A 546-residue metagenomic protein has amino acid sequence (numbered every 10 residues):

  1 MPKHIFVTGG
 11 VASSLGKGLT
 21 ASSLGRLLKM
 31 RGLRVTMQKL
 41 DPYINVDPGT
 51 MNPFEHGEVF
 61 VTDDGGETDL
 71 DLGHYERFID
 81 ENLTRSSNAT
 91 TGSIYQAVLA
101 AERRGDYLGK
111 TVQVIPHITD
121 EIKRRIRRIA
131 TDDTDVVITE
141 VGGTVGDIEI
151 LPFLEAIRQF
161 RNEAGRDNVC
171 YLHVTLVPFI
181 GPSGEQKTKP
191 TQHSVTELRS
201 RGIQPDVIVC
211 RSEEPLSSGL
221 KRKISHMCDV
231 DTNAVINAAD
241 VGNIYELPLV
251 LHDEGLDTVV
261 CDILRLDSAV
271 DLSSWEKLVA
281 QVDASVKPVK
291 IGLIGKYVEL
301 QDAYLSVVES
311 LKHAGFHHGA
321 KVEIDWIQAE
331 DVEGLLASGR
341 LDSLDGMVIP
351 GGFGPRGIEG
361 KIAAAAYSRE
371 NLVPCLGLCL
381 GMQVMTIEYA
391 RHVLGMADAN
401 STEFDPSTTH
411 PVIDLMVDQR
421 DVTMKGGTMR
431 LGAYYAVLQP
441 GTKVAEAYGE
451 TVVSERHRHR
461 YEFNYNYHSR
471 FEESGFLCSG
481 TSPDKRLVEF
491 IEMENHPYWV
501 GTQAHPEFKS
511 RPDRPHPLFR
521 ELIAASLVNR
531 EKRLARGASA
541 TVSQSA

Functional and structural regions predicted by a protein language model:
M1-E323, A329-G346, F353-G354, K361-Y367 (+3 more regions): Flexible phosphate-sensing "switch/lid" loops adjacent to ATP/NTP-binding sites across phosphate-transfer
G9, K39, S212, A239 (+12 more regions): Active-site proximal loops enriched in glycine and acidic residues that flank catalytic Cys/His/Asp and coordinate
G18, S22-R26, R340-Y435, P440-K443 (+2 more regions): Cysteine-nucleophile active-site neighborhood
T50-P53, K223, A390-V393, E494-H496: Short low-complexity, flexible loop/linker segments enriched in glycine and/or proline with clustered acidic
L108-T119, Y297, G351-I358, M429 (+3 more regions): Short acidic-aromatic active-site loops that bind/stabilize oxyanions
Q281-S285, A337-G339, F404, K425-T428 (+3 more regions): Replace "in large, NTP-powered and nucleic-acid-processing enzymes" with "in large, NTP-powered factors and other
L300-A303, F316-A320, G334-A337, R356-G360 (+8 more regions): Extended hydrophobic-aromatic, low-complexity segments
L431-Y435, Q439-A546: C-terminal and late-domain segments of enzyme folds
